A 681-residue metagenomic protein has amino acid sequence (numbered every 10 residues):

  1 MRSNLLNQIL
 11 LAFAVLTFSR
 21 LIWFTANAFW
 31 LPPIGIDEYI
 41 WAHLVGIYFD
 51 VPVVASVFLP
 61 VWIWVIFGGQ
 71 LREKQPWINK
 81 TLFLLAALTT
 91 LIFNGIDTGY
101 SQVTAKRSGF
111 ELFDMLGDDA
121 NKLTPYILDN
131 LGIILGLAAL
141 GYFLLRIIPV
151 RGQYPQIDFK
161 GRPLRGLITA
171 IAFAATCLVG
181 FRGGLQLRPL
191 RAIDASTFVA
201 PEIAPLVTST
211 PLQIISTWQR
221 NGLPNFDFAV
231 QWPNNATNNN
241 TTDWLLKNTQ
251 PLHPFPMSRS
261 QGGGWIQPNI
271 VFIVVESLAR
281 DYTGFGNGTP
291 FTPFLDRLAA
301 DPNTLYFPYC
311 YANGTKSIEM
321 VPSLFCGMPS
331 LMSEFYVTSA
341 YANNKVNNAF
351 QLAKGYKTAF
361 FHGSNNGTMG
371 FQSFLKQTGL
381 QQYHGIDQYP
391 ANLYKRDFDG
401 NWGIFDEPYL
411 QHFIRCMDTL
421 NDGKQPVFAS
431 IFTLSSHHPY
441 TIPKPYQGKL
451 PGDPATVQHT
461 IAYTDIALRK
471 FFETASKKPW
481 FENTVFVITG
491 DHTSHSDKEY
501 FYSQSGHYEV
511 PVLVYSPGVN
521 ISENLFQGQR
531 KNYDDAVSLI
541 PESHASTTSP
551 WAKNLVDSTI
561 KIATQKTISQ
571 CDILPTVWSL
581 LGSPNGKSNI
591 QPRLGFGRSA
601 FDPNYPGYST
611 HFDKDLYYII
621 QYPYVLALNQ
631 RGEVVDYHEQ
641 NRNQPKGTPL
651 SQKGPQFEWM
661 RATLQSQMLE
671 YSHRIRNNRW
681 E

Functional and structural regions predicted by a protein language model:
M1-R2, D491: Short, charged, low-complexity loops and linkers
R2-L223: Transmembrane and membrane-interface helices of multi-pass, inner-membrane envelope-modifying transferases
N4, L16, G46, F93 (+4 more regions): Residue-level recognition of hydrophobic positions within alpha-helical transmembrane segments
Y39, E111, K122, T210-Q213 (+8 more regions): Exposed alpha-helical structural elements
G95, Y126, S196, T217 (+6 more regions): Residues that form generic nucleotide/phosphate-binding pockets
N130-I134, Y446, Q652-F657: Residue-level recognition of alpha-helix termini/interfacial anchor residues
Q186-L594, D602-P606, D613-D615: Soluble catalytic regions of membrane-associated enzymes that act on cell-envelope and secretory-pathway components
S588-E681: Phosphate/adenylate-binding glycine loop and adjacent helical scaffold
